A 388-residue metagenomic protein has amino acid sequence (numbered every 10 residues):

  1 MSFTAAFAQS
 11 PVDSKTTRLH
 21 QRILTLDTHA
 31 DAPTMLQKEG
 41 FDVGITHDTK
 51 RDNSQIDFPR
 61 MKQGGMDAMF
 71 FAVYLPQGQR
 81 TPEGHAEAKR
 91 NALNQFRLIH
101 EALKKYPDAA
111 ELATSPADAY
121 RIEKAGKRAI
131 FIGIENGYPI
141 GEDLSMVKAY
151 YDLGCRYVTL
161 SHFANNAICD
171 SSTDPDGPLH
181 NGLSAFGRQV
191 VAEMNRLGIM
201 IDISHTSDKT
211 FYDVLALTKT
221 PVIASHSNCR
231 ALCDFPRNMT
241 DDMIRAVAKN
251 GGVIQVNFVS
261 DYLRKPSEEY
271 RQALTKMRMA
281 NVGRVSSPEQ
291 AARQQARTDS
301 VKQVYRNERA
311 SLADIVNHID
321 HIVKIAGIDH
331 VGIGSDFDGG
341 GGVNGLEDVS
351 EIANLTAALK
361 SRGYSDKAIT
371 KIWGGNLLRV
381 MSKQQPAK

Functional and structural regions predicted by a protein language model:
M1-P11: Bacterial Sec-dependent N-terminal signal peptides
Q9-N181, R230, D234-K388: N-terminal hydrophobic targeting/anchoring segments and the immediately downstream early-domain regions of hydrolases
T34-M35, M194-V214, D329-S335, G339-G341: Extended hydrophobic secondary-structure segments
D143-V147, T210-T220: Distinct, well-ordered alpha-helical segments
L179-N195, V214-A224: Alpha-helix-loop-beta-strand connector modules within alpha/beta enzyme cores
Q189-I203, S207-T210, D241-K249, H321: Substrate-binding cleft of carbohydrate-active enzyme catalytic domains
T220, C229-R230: Charged catalytic cores and adjacent phosphate/nucleic-acid-binding surfaces used for phosphate/nucleic-acid chemistry
